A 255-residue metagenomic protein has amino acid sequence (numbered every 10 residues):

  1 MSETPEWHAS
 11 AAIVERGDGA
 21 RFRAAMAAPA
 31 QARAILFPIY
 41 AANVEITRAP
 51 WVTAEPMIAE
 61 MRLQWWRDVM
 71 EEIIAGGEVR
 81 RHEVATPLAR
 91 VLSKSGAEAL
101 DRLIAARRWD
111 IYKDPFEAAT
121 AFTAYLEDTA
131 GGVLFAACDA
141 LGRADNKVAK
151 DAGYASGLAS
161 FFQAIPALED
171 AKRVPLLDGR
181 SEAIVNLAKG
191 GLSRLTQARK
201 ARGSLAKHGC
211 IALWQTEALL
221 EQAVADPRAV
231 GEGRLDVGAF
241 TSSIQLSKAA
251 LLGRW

Functional and structural regions predicted by a protein language model:
M1-A89, R102-L103, R107, L126-F135 (+2 more regions): Catalytic cores of Mg2+-dependent Asp-rich isoprenoid enzymes
K94-D101: Long amphipathic N-terminal alpha/beta scaffold segment
R108-A119: Acidic/His metal-coordination segments adjacent to aromatic residues that form catalytic metal sites in metalloenzymes
T123: Short acidic-aromatic active-site loops that bind/stabilize oxyanions
